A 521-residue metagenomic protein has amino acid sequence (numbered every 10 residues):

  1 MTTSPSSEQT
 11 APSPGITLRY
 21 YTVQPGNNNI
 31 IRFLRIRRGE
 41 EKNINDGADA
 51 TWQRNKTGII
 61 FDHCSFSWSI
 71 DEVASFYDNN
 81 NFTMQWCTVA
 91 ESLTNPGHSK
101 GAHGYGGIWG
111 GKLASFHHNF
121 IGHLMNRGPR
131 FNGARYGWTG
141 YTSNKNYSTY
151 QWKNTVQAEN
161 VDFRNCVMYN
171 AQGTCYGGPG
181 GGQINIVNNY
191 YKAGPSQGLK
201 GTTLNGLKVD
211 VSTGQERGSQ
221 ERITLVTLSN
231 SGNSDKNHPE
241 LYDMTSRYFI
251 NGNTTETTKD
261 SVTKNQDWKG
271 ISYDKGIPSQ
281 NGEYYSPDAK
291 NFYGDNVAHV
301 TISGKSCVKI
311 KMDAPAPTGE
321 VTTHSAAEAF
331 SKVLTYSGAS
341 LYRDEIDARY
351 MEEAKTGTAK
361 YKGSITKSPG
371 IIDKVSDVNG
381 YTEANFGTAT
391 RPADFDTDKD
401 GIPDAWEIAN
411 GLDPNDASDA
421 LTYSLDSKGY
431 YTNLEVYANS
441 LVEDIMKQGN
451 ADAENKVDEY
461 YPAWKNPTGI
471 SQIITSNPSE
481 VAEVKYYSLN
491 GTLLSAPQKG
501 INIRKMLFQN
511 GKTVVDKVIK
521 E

Functional and structural regions predicted by a protein language model:
M1, P5, R19-V23, D78 (+1 more regions): Short, T/G/N/S-enriched strand-turn elements that build extracellular solenoid repeat scaffolds
T3-P12, N27-R38, N55-W68, N80-S99 (+3 more regions): Right-handed parallel beta-helix
Q9, A74, K112, L489 (+1 more regions): Short, ordered coil/turn segments that flank beta-strands lining enzyme active or ligand-binding pockets
T17-T22, N43-Q53, W68-F76, G97-G111 (+4 more regions): Extracellular beta-strand/beta-solenoid scaffold signature
R130-R135, Q157-D377: Extracellular beta-rich repeat passengers
V378-P467: Extracellular calcium-associated, cysteine-rich motifs in secreted modular proteins
W464-N490: Residue-level detector of functionally pivotal "anchor" positions at catalytic/ligand-binding pockets or at interdomain
I501-E521: C-terminal tail/sorting-segment detector
